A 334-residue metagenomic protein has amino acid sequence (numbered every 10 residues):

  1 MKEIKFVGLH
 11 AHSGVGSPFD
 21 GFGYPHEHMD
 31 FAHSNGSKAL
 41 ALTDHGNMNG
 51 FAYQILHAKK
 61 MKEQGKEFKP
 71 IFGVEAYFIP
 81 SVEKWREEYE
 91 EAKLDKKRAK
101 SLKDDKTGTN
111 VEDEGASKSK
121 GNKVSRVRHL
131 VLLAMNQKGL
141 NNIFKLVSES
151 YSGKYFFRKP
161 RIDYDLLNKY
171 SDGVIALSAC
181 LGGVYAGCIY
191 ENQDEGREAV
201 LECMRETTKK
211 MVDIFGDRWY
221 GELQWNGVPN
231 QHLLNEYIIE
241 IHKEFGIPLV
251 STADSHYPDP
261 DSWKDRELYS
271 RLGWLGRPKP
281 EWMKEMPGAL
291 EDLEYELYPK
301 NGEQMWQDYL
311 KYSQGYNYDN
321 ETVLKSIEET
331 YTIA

Functional and structural regions predicted by a protein language model:
M1-A334: Phosphodiester-processing cores and adjacent nucleic acid-binding clamps
